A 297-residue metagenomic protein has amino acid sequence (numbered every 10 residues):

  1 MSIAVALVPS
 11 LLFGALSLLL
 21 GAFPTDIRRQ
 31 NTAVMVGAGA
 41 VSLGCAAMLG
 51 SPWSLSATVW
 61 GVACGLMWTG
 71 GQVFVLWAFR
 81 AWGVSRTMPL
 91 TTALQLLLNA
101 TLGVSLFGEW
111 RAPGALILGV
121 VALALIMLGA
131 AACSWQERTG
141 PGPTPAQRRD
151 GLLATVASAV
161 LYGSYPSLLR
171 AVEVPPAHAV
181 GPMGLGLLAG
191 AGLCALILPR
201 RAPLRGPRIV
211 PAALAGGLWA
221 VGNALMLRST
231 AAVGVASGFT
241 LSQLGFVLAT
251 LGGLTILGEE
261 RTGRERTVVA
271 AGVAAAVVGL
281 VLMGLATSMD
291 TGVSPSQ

Functional and structural regions predicted by a protein language model:
M1-Q297: Polytopic alpha-helical membrane proteins, predominantly small-molecule transporters/carriers
